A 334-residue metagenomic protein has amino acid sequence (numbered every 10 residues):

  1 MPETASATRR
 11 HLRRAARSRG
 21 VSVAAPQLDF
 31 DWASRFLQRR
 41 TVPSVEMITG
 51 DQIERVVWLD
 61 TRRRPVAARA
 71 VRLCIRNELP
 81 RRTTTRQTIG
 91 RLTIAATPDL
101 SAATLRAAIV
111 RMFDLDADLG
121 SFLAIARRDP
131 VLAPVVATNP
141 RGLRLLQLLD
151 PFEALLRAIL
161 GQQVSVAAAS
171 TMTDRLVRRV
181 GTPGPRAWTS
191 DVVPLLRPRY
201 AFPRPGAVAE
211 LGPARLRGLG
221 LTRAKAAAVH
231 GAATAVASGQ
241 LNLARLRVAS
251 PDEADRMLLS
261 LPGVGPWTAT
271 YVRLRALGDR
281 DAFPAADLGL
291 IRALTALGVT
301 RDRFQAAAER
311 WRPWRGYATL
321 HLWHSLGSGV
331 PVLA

Functional and structural regions predicted by a protein language model:
M1-A334: HhH-family (HhH-GPD) DNA N-glycosylase catalytic core used in base-excision repair
